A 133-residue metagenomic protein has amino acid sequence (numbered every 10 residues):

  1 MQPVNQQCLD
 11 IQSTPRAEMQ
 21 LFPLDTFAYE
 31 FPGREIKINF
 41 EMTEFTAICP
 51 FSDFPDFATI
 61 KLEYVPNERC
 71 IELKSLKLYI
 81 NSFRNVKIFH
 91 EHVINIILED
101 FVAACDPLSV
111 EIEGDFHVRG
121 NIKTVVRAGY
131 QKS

Functional and structural regions predicted by a protein language model:
M1-S133: N-terminal intrinsically disordered, cationic/polar leader segments that include organellar targeting peptides
